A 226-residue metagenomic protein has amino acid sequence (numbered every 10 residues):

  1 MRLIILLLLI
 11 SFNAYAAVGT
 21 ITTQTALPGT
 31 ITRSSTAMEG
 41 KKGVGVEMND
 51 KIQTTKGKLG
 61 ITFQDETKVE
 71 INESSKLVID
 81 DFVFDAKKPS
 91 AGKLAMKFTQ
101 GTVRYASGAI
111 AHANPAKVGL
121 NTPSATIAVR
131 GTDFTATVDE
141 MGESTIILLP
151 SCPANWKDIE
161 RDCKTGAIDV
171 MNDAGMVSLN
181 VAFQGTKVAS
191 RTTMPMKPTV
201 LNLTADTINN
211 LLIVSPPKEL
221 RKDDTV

Functional and structural regions predicted by a protein language model:
M1-A17, M38-K41, T55, N72 (+3 more regions): C-terminal interaction modules
A16-Q24: Cleaved targeting-peptide boundary
T25-T62: N-terminal targeting signals for Sec/Tat export/insertion, comprising classic cleavable signal peptides
A26, S35, Y105, A113-P115 (+1 more regions): Residue-level signal for pocket-adjacent positions within structured domains
A26-L27, G101, G166: Glycine-centered positions in the ABC transporter ATPase nucleotide-binding domain
I31-S34, I61-D65, T122, V170-A174: Short acidic, glycine-rich loop/turn motifs
L59, Q64-P123, R130-T132, D139: Contiguous beta-sheet cores, especially beta-hairpins with glycine/small-residue-rich turns and Gly-(small hydrophobic)
